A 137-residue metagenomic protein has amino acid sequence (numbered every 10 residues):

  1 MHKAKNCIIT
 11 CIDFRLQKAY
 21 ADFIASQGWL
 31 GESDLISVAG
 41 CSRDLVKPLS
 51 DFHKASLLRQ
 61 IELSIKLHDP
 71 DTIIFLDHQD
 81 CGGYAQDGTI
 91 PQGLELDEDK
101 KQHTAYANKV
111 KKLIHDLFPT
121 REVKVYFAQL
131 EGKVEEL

Functional and structural regions predicted by a protein language model:
M1-Y20, C41-H53, I65-T72, G82-L137: Divalent-metal-activated hydrolytic enzyme cores
D22-W29: Short, solvent-exposed amphipathic alpha-helical segments in soluble enzyme and RNA/protein-processing domains
G31-C41: A short beta-strand-loop structural module common to alpha/beta enzyme folds
H78: Acidic/histidine-rich, metal-coordinating catalytic segments
